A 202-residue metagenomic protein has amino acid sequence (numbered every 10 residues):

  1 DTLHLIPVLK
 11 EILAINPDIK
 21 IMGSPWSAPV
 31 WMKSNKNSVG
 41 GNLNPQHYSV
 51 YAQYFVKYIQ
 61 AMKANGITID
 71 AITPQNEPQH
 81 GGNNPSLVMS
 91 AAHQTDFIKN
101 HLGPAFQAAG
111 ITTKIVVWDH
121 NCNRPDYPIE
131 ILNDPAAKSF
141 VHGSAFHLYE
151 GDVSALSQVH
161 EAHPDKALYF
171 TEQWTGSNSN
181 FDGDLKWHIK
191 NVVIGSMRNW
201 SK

Functional and structural regions predicted by a protein language model:
D1-I69, N100: N-terminal catalytic cores of secreted or lumenal carbohydrate-active enzymes
P25-A28, T73-N76, D119-C122: Short, solvent-exposed turn/loop segments enriched in Gly/Ser/Thr/Pro and often Arg
P29-K36, P78-N83, R124-D126: Short acidic/His/Gly/Ser-rich catalytic and metal-binding motifs that mark active-site loops of diverse hydrolases
Q53-Q60, N65-D70, G81-K202: Substrate-binding and catalytic surfaces of secreted/luminal carbohydrate-active proteins
